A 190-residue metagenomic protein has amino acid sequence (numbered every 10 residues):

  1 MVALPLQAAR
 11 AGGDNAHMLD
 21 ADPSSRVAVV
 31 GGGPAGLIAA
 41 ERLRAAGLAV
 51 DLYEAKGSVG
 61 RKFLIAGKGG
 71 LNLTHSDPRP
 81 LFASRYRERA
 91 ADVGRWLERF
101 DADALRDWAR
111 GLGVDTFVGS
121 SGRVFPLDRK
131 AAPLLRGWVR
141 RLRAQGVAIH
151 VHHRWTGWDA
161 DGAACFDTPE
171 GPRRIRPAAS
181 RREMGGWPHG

Functional and structural regions predicted by a protein language model:
L6-V27, A45-A46: Extreme N-terminal leader/targeting segments of oxidoreductases
S25-L52: N-terminal Rossmann-like FAD-binding beta1-loop-alpha1 element of flavoenzymes
R44-K68: Glycine-rich FAD pyrophosphate-binding loop
A46, L112, Q145: Conserved dinucleotide-binding and phosphotransfer motif residues
G70-V118: Glycine-rich active-site loop/strand segments that organize a redox cofactor
V93-D101, S121-R140, G185-G190: Short beta-strand to alpha-helix junction loop
P133, R140-G190: Predominantly flavin-linked oxidoreductase catalytic cores and closely associated redox partners
